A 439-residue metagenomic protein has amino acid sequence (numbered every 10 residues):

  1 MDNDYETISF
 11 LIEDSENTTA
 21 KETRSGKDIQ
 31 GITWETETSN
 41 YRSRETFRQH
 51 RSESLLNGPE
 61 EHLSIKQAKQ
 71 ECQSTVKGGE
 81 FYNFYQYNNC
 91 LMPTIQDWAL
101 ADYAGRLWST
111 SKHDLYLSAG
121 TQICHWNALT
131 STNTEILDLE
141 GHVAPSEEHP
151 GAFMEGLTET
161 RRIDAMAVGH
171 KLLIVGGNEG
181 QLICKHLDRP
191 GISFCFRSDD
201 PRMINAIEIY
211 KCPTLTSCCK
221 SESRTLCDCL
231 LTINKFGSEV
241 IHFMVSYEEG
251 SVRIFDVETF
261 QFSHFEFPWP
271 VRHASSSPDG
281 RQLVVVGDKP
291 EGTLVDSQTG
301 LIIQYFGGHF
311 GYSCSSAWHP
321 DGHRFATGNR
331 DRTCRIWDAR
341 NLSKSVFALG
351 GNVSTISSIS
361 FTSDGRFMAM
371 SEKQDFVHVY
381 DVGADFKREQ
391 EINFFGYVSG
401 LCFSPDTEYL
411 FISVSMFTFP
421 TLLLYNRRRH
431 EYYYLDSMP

Functional and structural regions predicted by a protein language model:
D2-Q73, G78, L91, G383-P439: Terminal intrinsically disordered, low-complexity extensions flanking WD-repeat/beta-propeller proteins
K69-K289, T293-V295, Y305-G307, G350 (+1 more regions): WD40 beta-propeller repeat fold
P270-D338, L342-S343, F367: Tandem repeat protein-protein interaction scaffolds, dominated by ankyrin-repeat arrays but also generalizing to other
H273-A274, G311, S315-W318, I356-S363 (+1 more regions): Beta-rich, blade/repeat-based domains predominating in secreted/periplasmic proteins but also intracellular
N329-R330, D338, E372-K373, D381 (+1 more regions): Active-site proximal loops enriched in glycine and acidic residues that flank catalytic Cys/His/Asp and coordinate
A339-S343, G351, V382-F386: Active/binding-pocket-proximal capping segment
S354-V379: Loop/turn-rich, solvent-exposed surfaces of beta-rich toroidal or solenoidal domains
